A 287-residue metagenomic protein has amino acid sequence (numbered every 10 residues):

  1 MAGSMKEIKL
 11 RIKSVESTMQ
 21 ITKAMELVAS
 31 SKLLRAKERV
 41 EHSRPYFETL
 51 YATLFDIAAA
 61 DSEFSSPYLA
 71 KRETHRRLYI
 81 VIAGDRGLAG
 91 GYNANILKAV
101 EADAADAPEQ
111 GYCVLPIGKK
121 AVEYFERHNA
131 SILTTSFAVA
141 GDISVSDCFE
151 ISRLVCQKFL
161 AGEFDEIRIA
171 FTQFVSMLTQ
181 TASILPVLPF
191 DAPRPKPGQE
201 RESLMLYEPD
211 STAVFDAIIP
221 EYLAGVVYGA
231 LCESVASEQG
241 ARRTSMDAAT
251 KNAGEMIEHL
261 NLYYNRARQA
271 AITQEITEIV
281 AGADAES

Functional and structural regions predicted by a protein language model:
M1-S287: C-terminal beta-strand-loop-alpha-helix "lid" module of Rossmann-like NAD(P)-dependent dehydrogenases
